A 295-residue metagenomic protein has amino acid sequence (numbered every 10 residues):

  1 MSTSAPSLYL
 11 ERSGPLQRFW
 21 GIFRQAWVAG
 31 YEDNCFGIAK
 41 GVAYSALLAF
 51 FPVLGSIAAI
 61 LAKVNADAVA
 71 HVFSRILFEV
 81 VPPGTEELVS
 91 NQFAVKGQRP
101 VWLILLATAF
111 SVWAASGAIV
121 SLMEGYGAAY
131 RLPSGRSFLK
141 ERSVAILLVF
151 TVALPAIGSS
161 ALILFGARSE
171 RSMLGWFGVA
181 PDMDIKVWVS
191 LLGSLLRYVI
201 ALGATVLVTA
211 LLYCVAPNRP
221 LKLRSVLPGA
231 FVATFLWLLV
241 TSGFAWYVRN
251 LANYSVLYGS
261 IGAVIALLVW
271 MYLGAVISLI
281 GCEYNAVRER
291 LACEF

Functional and structural regions predicted by a protein language model:
M1-F295: Membrane-embedded alpha-helices and immediately adjacent juxtamembrane helical segments in alpha-helical membrane
